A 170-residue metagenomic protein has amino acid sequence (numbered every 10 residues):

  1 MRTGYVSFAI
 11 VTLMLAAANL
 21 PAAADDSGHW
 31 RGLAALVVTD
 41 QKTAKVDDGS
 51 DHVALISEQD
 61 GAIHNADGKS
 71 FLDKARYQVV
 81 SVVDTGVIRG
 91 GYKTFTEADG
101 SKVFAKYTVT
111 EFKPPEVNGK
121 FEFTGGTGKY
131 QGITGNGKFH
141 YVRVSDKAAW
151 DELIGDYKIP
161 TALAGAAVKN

Functional and structural regions predicted by a protein language model:
M1-S7: Positively charged n-region of N-terminal signal peptides that target proteins for export
S7-A18: Bacterial N-terminal signal peptides
A23-N170: Beta-strand-enriched cores of mature, soluble protein domains
